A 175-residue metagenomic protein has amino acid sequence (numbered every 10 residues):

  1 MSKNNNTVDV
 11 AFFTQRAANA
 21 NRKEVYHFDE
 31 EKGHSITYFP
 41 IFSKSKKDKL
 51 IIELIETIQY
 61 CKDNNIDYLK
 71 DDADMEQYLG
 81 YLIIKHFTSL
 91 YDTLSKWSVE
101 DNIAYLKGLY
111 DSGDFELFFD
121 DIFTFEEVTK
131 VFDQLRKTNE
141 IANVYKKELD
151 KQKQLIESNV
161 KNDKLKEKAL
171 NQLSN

Functional and structural regions predicted by a protein language model:
S2-K62: N-terminal "first-domain core" detector
K44-N175: Short, surface-exposed, charged amphipathic helix/loop patches that serve as local interaction elements
